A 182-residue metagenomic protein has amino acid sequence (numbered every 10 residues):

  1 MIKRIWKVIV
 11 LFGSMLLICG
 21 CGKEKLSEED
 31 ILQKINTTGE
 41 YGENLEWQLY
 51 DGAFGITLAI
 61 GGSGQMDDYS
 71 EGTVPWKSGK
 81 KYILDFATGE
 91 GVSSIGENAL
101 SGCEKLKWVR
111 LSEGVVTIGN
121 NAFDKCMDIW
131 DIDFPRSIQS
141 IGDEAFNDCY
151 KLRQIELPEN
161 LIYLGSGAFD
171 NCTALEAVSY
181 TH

Functional and structural regions predicted by a protein language model:
M1-I9: Bacterial N-terminal signal peptides that target proteins for export
V8, A53, T57-S63, K81-S94 (+4 more regions): Structural signature of tandem-repeat unit edges
V10-M15: Hydrophobic helical h-region of N-terminal Sec-dependent signal peptides in bacterial secretory/periplasmic proteins
C19-G20: C-terminal motif of bacterial Sec signal peptides marking the signal peptidase cleavage site
S27-K77: N-terminal segments that cap or nucleate solenoid repeat domains
S78-G79, N147: Short, flexible turn/loop "capping" segments at secondary-structure junctions
E97-A99, N120-A122, D143-A145, G165-A168: Consensus positions within tandem repeat domains that build extended binding/scaffold surfaces
